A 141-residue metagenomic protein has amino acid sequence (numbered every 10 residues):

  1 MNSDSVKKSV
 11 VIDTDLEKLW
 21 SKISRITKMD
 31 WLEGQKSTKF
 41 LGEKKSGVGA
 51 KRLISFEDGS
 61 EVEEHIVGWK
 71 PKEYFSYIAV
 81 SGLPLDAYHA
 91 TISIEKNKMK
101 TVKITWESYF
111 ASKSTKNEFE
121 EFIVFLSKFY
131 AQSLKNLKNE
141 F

Functional and structural regions predicted by a protein language model:
M1-K44: Hydrophobic ligand-binding cavity/cleft-lining segments
M1-V11, E17, E95-K103, K128-A131 (+1 more regions): Hydrophobic-ligand-binding modules of eukaryotic lipid transfer/binding families
V6-K8, A50-R52, E64, A90 (+1 more regions): Hydrophobic residues positioned within well-ordered beta-strands of beta-sheet architectures
K18-I23, M29, R52, I66 (+3 more regions): Hydrophobic pocket/interface hotspot
G34-K36, S46-V48, K72-I78: Short Pro/Gly-enriched beta-strand edge/turn motifs at strand-loop
F56-T101, Y109-A111: Hydrophobic-ligand binding "helix-grip"
V62-E63, I104-T105, E118, F122: C-terminal and inter-domain tail/linker signature
Y109-F141: A conserved amphipathic terminal alpha-helix motif
